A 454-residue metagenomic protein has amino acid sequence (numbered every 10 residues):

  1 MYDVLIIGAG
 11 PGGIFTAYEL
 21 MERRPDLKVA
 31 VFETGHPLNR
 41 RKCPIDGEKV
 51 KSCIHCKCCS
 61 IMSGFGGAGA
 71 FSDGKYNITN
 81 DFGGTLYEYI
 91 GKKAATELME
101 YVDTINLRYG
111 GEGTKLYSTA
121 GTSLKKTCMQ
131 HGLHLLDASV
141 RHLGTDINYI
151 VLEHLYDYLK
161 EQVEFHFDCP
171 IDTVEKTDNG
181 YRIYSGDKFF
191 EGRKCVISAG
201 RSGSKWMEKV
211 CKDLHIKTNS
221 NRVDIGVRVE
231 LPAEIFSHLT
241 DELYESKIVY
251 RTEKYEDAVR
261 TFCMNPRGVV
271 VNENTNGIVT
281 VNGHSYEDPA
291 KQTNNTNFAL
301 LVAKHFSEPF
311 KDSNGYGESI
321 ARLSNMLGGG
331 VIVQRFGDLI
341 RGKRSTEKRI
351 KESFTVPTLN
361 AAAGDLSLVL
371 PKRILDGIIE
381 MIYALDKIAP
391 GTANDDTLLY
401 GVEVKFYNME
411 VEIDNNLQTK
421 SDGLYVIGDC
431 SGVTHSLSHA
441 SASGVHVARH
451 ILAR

Functional and structural regions predicted by a protein language model:
Y2-N80, G121-T122, K126-R454: Residues forming the flavin
G64-T114: Dinucleotide-binding Rossmann-like beta1-alpha1 core, especially the glycine-rich loop that anchors the ADP
